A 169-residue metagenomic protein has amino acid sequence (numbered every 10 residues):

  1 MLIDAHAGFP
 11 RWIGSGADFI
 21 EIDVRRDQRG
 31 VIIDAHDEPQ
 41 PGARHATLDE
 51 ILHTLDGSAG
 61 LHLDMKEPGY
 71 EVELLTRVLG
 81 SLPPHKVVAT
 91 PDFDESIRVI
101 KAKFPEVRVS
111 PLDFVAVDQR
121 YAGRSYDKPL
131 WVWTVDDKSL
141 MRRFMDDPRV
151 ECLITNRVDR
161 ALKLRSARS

Functional and structural regions predicted by a protein language model:
M1-S169: Phosphate-group recognition and catalysis centered on beta-loop-alpha active-site segments
